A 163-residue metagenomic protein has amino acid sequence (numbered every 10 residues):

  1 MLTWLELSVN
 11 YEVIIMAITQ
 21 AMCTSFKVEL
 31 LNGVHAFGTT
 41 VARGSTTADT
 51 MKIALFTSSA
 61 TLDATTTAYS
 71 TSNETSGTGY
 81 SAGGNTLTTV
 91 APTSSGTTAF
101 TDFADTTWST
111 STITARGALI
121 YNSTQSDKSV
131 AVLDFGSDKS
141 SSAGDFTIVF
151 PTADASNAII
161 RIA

Functional and structural regions predicted by a protein language model:
M1-I15: Short, Lys/Arg-enriched N-terminal segments with co-localized hydrophobic residues within the first ~10-30 amino acids
Y11-R116, S123-A163: Small cysteine-rich, disulfide-bonded extracellular modules of the LU/uPAR three-finger superfamily and closely related
